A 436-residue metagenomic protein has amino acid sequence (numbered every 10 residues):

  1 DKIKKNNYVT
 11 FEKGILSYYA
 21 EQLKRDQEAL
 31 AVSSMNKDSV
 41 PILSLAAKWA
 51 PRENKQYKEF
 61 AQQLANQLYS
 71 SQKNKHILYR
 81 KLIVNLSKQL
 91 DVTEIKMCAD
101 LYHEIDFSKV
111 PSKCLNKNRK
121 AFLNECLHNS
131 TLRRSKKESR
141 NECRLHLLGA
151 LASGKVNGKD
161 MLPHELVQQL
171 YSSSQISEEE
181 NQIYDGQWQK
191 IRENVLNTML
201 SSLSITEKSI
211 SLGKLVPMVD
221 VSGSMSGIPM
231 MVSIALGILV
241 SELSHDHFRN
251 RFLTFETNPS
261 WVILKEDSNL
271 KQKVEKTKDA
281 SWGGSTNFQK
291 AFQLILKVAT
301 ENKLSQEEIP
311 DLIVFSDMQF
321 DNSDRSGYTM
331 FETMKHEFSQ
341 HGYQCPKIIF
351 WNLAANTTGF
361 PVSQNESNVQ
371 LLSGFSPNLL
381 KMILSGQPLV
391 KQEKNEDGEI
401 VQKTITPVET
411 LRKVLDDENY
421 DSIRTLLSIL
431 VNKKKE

Functional and structural regions predicted by a protein language model:
D1-V232, E242-E436: Long lumenal/extracellular ectodomains of secretory and single-pass membrane proteins
